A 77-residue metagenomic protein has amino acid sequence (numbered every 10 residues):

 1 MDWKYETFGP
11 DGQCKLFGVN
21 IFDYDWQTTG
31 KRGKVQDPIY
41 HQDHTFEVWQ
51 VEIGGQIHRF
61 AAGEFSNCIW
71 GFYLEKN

Functional and structural regions predicted by a protein language model:
M1-G18: N-terminal trafficking/processing presequences and adjacent post-cleavage segments of proteins routed to secretion
C14-K76: Acidic, low-complexity, intrinsically disordered interaction modules
